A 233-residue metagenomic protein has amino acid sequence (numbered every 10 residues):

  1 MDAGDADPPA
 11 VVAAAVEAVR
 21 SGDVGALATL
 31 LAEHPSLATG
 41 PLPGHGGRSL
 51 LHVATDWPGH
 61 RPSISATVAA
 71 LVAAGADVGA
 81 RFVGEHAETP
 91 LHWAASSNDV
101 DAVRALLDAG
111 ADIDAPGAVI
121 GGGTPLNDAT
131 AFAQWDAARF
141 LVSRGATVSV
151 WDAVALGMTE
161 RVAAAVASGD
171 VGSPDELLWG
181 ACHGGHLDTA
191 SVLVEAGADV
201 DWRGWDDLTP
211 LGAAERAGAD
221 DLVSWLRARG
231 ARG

Functional and structural regions predicted by a protein language model:
D2-A14, A131, W135-H183, A196 (+1 more regions): Ankyrin-repeat-protein effector appendages
P8-A15, G40-P58, A80-W93, P116-D128 (+3 more regions): Ankyrin-repeat boundary/"N-cap" motif
V12, V16-S21, L30: N-terminal alpha-helical scaffold/docking segments in eukaryotic complex subunits
E17-G22, V53-I64, W93-D99, N127-Q134 (+3 more regions): Ankyrin repeat A-helix N-terminal signature
L31-L37, T67-V78, R104-D112, F140-A146 (+3 more regions): Ankyrin repeat domain, specifically the short helix-to-loop turn at the C-terminus of the second helix of each repeat
A76-D112: Extended low-complexity acidic/polar segments
S96-S97, D108, D112-L141: Extended, hydrophobic interaction surfaces within ordered domains
W179-A213, A217: Ankyrin-repeat and related helical/solenoid repeat scaffolds used for protein-protein interactions
